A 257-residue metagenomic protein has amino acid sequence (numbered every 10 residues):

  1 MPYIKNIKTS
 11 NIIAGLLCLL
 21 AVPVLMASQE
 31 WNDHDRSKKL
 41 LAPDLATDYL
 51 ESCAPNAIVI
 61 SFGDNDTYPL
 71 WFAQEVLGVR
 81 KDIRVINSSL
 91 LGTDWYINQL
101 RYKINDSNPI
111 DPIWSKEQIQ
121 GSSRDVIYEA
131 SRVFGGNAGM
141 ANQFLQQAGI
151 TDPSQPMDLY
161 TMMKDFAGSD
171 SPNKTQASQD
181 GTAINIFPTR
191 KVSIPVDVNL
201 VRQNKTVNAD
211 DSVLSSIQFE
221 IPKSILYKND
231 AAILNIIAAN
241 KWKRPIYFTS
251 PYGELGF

Functional and structural regions predicted by a protein language model:
M1-N56, W71-F257: ER/secretory pathway lumenal C-terminal domains and tails of membrane proteins involved in glycoprotein biogenesis
Y68: Residues that form or flank phosphate/diphosphate-binding pockets in enzymes that use nucleotide phosphates
